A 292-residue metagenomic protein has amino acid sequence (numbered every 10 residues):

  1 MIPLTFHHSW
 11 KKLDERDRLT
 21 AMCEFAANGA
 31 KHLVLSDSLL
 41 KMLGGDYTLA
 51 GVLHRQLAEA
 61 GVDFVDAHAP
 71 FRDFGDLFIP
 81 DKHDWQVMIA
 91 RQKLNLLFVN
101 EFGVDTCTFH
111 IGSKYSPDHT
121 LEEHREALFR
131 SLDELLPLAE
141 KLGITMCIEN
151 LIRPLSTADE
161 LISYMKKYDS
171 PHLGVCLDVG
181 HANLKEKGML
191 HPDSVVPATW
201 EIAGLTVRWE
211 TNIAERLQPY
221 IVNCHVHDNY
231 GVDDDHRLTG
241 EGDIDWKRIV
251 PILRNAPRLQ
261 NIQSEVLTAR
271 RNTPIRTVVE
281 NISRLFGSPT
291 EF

Functional and structural regions predicted by a protein language model:
M1-L96, N100, S170, G174 (+2 more regions): N-terminal pre-domain/capping segments
I2-H8, L33-L35, F64-A69, C107-F109 (+4 more regions): Hydrophobic faces of well-ordered beta-strands that scaffold small-molecule active sites in alpha/beta enzyme cores
S9-R18, S36-G51, G75-F78, K114-H119 (+6 more regions): Acidic-and-aromatic substrate-binding clefts and catalytic sites of carbohydrate-active enzymes
L33, D133-D243: Acidic/histidine-rich catalytic cores of soluble enzymes
D46-V52, W85, I89-Q92, L121-L132 (+3 more regions): Charged helix-capping and loop-helix junction motifs
A50-R72, L128-L142, Y168, W246-I252: Alpha-helix-loop-beta-strand connector modules within alpha/beta enzyme cores
A58-E59, F78-L177, L184: Active-site acidic/histidine proton-transfer and metal-coordination neighborhood in alpha/beta enzyme cores
G242, K247-I249, A256, Q260-E265: H/E-rich (His + Asp/Glu) clusters that bind or coordinate divalent metals
